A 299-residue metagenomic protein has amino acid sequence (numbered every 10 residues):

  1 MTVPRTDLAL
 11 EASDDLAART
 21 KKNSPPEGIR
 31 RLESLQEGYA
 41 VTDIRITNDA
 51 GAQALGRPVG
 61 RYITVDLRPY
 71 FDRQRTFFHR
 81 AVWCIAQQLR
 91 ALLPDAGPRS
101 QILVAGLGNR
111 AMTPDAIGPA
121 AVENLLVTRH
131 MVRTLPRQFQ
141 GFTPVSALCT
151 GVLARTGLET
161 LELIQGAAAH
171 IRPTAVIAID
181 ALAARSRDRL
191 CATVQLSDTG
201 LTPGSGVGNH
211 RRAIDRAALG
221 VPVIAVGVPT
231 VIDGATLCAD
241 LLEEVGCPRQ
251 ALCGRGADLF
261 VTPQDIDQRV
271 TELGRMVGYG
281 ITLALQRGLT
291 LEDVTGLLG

Functional and structural regions predicted by a protein language model:
M1-V59, D72: N-terminal amphipathic/basic leader segments beginning at the initiator methionine
G51-P94: An N-terminal, well-structured beta->alpha segment
T64-R68, Q101-M112, A147-G151: Short glycine-rich or small-residue beta-strand-to-loop segments that form or flank ligand, phosphate, metal/Fe-S
L107-D115, A154, A181-R185: Gly/Ser/Thr-rich loops at beta-strand to alpha-helix junctions that form or flank small-molecule/cofactor-binding
N109-T143, A147: Glycine-rich phosphate/diphosphate-binding loop of Rossmann-like nucleotide-binding domains
Q140-A167: A structural-propensity feature for long, helix-poor, extended segments
L148-C149, A178-G299: A structural signal for small-residue-enriched, beta-sheet-centric alpha/beta enzyme cores and oligomeric scaffold folds
A168, P173-T174: Proline-aspartate-enriched helix->loop->beta-strand connector
